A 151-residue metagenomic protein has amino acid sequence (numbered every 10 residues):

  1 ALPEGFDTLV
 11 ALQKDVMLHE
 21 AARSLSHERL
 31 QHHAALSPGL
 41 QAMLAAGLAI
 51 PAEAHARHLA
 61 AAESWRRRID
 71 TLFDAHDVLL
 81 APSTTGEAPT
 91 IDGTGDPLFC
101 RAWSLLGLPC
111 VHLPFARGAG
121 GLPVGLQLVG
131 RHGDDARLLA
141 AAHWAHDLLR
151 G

Functional and structural regions predicted by a protein language model:
A1-L98, L105, G133, D147-G151: Amidase signature
A56, A60, L105-G151: Structural helix-boundary/capping segments
L98-F99, A141: Hydrophobic alpha-helical segments typical of transmembrane helices and their membrane-interface/capping positions
